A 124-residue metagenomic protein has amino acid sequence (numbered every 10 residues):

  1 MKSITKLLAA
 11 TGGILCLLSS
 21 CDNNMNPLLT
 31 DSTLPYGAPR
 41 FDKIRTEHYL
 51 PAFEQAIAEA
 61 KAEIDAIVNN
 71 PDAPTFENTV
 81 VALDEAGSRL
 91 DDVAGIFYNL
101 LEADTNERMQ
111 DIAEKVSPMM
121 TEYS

Functional and structural regions predicted by a protein language model:
M1, L17-L18: Intrinsically disordered, low-complexity segments
M1-L8: Bacterial N-terminal signal peptides that target proteins for export
I4, S20-C21: Compositionally biased regions
L8-A9, T33: Compositionally biased, low-complexity repeat tracts
A9-C16: Bacterial N-terminal signal peptides
L15, C21-S124: Zn2+-dependent metallopeptidase catalytic domains
